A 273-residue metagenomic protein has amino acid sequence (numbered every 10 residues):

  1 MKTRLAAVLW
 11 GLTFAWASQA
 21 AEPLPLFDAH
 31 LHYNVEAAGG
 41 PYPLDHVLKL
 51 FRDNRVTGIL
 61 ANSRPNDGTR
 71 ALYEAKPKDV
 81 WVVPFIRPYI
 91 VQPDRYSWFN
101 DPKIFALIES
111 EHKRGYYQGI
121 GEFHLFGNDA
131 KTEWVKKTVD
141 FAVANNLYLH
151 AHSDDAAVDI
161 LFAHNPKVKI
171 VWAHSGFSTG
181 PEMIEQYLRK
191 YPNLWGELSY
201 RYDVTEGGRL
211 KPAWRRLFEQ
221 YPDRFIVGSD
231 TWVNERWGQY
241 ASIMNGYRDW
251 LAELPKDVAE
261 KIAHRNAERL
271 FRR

Functional and structural regions predicted by a protein language model:
K2-R4, A21-H30, A37-N62, D223-R224 (+2 more regions): Mid-to-C-terminal alpha-helical segments outside catalytic/metal-binding sites
A6-A15: Bacterial N-terminal signal peptides
W16-A20: Sec/Tat signal peptide C-region and signal peptidase I cleavage site
E22, D67-Y148, W195, Y200-D203: Active-site gating/metal-coordination segments in enzymes
H30, F51, I120, A142 (+5 more regions): Conserved, mostly hydrophobic/aromatic
L31-H32, P41, H46-G68, V82-Y89 (+1 more regions): Divalent metal-dependent hydrolysis catalytic cores, especially in the metallo-beta-lactamase
N34-Y42, I59-R70, V91-D101, F126-T132 (+3 more regions): Acidic-and-aromatic substrate-binding clefts and catalytic sites of carbohydrate-active enzymes
V82, F99, D129-V227: Catalytic pocket-lining loop regions of alpha/beta-barrel enzymes, especially the amidohydrolase/enolase/GH5 lineages
